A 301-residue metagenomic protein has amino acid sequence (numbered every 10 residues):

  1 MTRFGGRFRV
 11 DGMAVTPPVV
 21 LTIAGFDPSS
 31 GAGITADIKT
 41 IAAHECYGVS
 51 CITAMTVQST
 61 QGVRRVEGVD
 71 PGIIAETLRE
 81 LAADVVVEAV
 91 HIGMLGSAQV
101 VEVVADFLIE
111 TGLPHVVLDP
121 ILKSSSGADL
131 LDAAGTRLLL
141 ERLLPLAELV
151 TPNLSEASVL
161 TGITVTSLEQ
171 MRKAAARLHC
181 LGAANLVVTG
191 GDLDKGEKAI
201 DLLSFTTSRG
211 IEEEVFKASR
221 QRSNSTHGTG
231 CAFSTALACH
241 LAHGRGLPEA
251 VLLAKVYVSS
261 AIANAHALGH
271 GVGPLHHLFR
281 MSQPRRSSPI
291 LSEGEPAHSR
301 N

Functional and structural regions predicted by a protein language model:
A14-T22, I34, I38, A42-S126: Conserved N-terminal subdomain of the carbohydrate kinase-like
I23-S29, E212-H227: Short pre-catalytic strand/loop immediately N-terminal to key active-site residues, enriched for Gly-Thr
S29-I38, C231-T235: Short glycine/serine/threonine-rich phosphate/pyrophosphate-binding segments that cradle anionic phosphate groups
E45-V49, R209-E214, H240-A254: Phosphate-handling active-site elements
A133-E212: Conserved phosphate/ATP/ADP-binding segment of small-molecule kinases
S158-V159, N224-L247: Short, small-residue alpha-helix embedded
R172-H179, E214-F216, G246-A261: Short, well-structured alpha-helical segments that form the helix of a local strand-helix-strand
P248-N301: Charged C-terminal helix
